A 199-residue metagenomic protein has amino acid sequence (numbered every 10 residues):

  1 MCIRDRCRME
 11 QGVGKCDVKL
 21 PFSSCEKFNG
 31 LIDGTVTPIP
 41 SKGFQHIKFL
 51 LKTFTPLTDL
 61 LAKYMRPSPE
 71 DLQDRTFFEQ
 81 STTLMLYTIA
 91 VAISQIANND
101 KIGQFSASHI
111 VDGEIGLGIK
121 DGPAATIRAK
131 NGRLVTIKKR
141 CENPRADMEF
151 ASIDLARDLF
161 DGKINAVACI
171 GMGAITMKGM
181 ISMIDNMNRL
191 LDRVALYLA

Functional and structural regions predicted by a protein language model:
R4-A199: Feature captures hydrophobic
